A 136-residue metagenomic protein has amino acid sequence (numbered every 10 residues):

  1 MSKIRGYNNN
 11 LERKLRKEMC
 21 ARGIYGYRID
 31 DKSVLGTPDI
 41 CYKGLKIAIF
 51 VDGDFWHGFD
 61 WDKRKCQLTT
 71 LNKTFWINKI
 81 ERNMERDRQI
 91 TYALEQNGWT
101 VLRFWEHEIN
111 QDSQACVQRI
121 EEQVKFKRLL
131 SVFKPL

Functional and structural regions predicted by a protein language model:
M1-R103, H107-L136: Nucleic-acid endo/exonuclease domains
